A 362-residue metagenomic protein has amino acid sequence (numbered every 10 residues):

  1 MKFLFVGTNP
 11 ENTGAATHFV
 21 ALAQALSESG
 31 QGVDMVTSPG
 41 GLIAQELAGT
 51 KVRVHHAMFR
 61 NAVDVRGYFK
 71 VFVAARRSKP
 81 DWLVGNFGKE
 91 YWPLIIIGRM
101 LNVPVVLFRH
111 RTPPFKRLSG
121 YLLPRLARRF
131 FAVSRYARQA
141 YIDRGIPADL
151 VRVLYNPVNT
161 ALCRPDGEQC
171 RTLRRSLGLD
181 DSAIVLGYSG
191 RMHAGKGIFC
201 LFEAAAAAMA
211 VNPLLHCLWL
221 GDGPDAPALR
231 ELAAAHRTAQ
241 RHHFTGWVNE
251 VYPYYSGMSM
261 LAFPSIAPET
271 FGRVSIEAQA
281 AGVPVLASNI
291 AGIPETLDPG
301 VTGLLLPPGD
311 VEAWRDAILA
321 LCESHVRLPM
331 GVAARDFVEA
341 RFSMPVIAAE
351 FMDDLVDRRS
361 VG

Functional and structural regions predicted by a protein language model:
T13-Q24, I184, Y188-A207, C217 (+3 more regions): A conserved mid-protein helix/loop that constitutes part of the nucleotide-sugar donor-binding site
V36-T37, P284-A287, L297: Short hydrophobic beta-strand element within catalytic cores of glycosyltransferases and related nucleotide-activated
G85-Y91, R109-T112: Short His-centered aromatic/hydrophobic patch
R99-M100, V105-R135, Q139, R144: A conserved, positively charged/aromatic
R164-L179, G331: A short helix/loop element that forms part of the nucleotide-sugar donor recognition site in Leloir-type
R175, A313, V326-R341, I347-D353: A short, well-ordered alpha-helix in the C-terminal region of glycosyltransferases
R230-G246: Nucleotide-activated donor-binding/catalytic signature segment of Leloir-type glycosyltransferases, i.e., the conserved
P299-G300, L304-V311, L319-H325: Conserved acidic donor-binding segment of nucleotide-sugar-dependent glycosyltransferases
